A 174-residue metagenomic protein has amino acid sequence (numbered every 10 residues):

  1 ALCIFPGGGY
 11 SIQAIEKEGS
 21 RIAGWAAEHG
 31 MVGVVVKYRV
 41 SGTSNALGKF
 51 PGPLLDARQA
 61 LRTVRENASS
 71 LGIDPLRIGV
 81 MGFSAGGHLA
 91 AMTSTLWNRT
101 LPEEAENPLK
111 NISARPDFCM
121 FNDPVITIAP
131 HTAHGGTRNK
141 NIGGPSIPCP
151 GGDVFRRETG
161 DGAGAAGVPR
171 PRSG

Functional and structural regions predicted by a protein language model:
A1, A27-K37, G79, F118: A fold-wide structural signal in alpha/beta-hydrolase
A1, P130-H134, D161: N-terminal cap/lid segment of alpha/beta-hydrolase-fold proteins
A1-G8: Short beta-strand element of the alpha/beta-hydrolase
G8, V32, K37-S44, V125: Short beta-to-alpha linker loops that shape the active-site pocket of alpha/beta-hydrolase fold enzymes
A14-E16, R21-I22, V36-P75: Catalytic nucleophile-loop/oxyanion-hole region of alpha/beta-hydrolase and closely related hydrolase-like folds
Q59-H134, G151: Primarily recognizes the serine-hydrolase "nucleophile elbow" in alpha/beta-hydrolase and SGNH/GDSL folds
F155-G164: Conserved serine/cysteine hydrolase catalytic core
A163, V168-R172: Short beta-strand/loop motif that positions the catalytic acidic residue of the alpha/beta-hydrolase fold
